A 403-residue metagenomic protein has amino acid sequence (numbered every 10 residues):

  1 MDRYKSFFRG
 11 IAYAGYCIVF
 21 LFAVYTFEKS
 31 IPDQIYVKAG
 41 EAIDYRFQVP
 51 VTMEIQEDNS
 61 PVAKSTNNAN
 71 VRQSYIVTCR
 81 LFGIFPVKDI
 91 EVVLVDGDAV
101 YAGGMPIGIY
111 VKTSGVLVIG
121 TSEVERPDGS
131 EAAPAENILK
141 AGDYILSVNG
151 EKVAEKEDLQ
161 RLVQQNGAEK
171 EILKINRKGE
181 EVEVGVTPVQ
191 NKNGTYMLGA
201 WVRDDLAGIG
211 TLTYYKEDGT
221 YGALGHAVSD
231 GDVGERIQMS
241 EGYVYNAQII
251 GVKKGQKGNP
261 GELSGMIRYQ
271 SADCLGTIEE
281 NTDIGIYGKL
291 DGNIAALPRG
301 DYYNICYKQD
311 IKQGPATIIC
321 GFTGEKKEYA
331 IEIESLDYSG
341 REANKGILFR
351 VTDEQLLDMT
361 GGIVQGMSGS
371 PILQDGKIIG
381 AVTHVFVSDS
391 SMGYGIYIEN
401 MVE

Functional and structural regions predicted by a protein language model:
M1-T52, L212, S390-E403: Gram-positive cell-envelope targeting signals
V24-F85, V92: Beta-strand-enriched, solvent-exposed domains that form extended recognition/catalytic surfaces
T66-N70, S147-E180, D389-S391, I396-N400: PDZ domains, with a preference for the canonical peptide-binding region formed by the helix
Y75, K88, M105-I107, K112-V116 (+9 more regions): Envelope-exposed proteins and targeting segments
C79-L81, V87-G97, Q160-A200: PDZ-domain C-terminal substructure recognizer with occasional recognition of PDZ-binding tails
S130-Y144, Q165-G167, G362-G366: A short glycine-leucine-enriched loop at secondary-structure breakpoints that most characteristically corresponds
A135-E157, I372-D375, I379-G380: Conserved PDZ fold ligand-binding element
T187-G361, Q365, Q374-K377, T383 (+1 more regions): Serine endopeptidase catalytic core focused on the charge-relay Asp
